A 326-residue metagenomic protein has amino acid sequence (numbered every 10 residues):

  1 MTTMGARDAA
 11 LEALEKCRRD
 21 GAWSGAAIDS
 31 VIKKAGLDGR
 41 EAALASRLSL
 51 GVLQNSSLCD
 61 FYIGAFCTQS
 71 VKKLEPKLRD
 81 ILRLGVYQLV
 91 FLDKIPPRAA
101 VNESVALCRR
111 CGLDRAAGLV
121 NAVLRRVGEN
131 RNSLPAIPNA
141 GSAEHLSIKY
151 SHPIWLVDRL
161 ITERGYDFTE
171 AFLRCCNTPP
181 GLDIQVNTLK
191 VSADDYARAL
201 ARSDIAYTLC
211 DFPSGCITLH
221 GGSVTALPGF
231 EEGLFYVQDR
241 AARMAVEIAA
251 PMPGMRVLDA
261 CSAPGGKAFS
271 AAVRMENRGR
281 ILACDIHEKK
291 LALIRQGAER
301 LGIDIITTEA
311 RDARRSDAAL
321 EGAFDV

Functional and structural regions predicted by a protein language model:
M1-V326: S-adenosylmethionine
